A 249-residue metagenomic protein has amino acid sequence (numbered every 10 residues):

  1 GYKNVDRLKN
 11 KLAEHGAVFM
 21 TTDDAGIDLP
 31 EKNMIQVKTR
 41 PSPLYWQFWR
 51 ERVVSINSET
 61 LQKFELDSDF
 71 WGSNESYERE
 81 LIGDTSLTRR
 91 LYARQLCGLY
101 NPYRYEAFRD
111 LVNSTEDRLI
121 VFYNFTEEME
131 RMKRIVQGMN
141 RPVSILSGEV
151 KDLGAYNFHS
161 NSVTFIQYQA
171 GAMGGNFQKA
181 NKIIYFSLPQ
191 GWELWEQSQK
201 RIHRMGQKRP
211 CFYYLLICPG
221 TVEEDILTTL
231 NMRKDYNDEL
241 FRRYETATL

Functional and structural regions predicted by a protein language model:
G1-D117, Y213, L230-M232: Inter-lobe coupling linker of SF2 helicases/translocases
F48, E128-M132, L194, D225: Phosphate- and divalent-cation-binding pockets in alpha/beta enzyme and binding domains that engage nucleotide-derived
R118-F125: Conserved RecA-like ASCE P-loop NTPase motor core of nucleic-acid helicases/translocases
F122, E130-K133, Q137-G171: Conserved helicase ATPase core of P-loop NTP-dependent helicases/translocases
T164, K182-I184, I202: Short, well-ordered beta-strand core segments
N176-L188, F212-L215: A short beta-strand element within the Helicase C-terminal
Q190-L249: A conserved SF2-helicase RecA2
